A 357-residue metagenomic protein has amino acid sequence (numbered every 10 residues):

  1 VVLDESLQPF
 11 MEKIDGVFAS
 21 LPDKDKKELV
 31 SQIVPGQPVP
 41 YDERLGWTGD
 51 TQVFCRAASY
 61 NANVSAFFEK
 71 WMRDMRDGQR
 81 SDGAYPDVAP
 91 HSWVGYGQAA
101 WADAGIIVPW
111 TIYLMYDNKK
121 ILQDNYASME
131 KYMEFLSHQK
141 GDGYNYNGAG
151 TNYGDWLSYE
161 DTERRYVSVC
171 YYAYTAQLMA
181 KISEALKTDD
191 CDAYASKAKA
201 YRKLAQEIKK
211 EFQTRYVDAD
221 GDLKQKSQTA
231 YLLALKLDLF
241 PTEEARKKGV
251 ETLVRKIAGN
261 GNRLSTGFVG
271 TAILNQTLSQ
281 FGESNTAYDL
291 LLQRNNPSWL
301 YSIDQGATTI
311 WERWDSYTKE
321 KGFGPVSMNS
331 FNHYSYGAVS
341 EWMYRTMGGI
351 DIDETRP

Functional and structural regions predicted by a protein language model:
V1-T48, L114, K120-I121, M133-F135 (+2 more regions): Acidic/polar, glycine-enriched structural segments that form the non-catalytic walls/loops of the carbohydrate-binding
G46-P357: Active-site core of glycosidic bond-cleaving carbohydrate-active enzymes
